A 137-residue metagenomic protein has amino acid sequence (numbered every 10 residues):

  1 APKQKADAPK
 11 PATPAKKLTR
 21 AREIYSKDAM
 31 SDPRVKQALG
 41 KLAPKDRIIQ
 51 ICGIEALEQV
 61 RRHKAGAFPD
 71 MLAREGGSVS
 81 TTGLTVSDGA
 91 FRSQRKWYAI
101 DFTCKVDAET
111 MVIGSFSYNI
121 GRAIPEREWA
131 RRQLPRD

Functional and structural regions predicted by a protein language model:
A1-K36, G76: N-proximal, low-complexity, solvent-exposed accessory regions that precede a main structured/catalytic
K41-I49, G53-D137: Long, low-complexity hydrophobic alpha-helices enriched in A/L/V/I and glycine
